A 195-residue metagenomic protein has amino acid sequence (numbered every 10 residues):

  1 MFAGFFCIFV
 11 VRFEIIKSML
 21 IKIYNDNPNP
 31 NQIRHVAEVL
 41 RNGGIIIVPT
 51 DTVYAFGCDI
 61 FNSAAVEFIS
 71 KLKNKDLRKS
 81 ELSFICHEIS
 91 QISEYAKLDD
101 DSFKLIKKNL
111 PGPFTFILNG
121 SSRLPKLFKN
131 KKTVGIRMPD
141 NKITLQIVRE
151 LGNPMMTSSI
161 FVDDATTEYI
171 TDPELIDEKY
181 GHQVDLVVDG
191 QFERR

Functional and structural regions predicted by a protein language model:
I16-R195: Active-site-adjacent structural elements in enzyme catalytic cores
